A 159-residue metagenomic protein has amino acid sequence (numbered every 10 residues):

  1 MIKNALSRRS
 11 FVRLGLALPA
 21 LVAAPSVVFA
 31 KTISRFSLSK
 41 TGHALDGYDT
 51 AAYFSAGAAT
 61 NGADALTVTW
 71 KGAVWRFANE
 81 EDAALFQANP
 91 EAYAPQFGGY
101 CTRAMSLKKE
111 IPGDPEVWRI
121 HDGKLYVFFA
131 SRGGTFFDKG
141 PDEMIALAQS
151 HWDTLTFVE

Functional and structural regions predicted by a protein language model:
M1-V22: N-terminal secretory signal peptides and thylakoid transit peptides that target proteins across membranes
P25-Y48, E110, V117, E159: C-terminal segment of N-terminal export signals and the immediately downstream linker at the start of the mature
T32-A78, A83: N-terminal secretory signal peptides
F54-L66, L107, D114-V117, K124 (+2 more regions): N-terminal secretory/targeting leader peptides
W75-Y100: Mid-length scaffold segments of soluble, non-membrane domains
R76-F77, Y126-F129: Hydrophobic core segments of beta-strands in well-ordered, beta-rich domains
Q96-W118: An anionic, turn-rich surface loop/hairpin at beta-sheet edges that serves as a generic interaction/coordination patch
D138-E159: C-terminal partner/receptor-binding element of secreted or periplasmic proteins
